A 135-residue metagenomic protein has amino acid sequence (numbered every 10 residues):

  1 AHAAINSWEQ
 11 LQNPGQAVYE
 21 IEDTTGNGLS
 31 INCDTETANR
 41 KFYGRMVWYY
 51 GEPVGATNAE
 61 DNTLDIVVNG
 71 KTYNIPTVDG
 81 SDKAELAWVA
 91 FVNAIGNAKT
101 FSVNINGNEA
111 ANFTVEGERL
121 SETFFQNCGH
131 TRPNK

Functional and structural regions predicted by a protein language model:
H2-K135: A generic "folded-domain core" signal
